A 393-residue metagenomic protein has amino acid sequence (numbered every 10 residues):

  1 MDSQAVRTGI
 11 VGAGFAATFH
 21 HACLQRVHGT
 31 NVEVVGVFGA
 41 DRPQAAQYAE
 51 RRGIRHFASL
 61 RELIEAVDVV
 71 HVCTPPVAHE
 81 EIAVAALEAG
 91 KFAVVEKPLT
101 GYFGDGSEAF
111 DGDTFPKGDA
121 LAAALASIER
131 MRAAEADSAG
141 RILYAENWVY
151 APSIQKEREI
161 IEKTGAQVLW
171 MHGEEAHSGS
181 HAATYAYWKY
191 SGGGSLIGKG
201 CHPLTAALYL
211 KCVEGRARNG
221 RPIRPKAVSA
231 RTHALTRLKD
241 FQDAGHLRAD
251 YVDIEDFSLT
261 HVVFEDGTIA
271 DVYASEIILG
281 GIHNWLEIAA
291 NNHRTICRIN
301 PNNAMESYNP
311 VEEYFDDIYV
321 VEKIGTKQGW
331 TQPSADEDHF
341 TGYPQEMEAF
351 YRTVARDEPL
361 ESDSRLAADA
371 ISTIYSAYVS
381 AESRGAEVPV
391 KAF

Functional and structural regions predicted by a protein language model:
M1-R52: N-terminal Rossmann-like dinucleotide-binding module
D2, I10, H71, K117 (+3 more regions): C-terminal helix-rich "cap/oligomerization" subdomain common to oxidoreductases
I54-A66: Short acidic low-complexity segments
A58, V95-E96, I142-Y144, V272 (+1 more regions): Hydrophobic residues in well-ordered beta-strands that form the structural core
V69, E80-E146: Beta-strand-loop-alpha-helix segment that lines the small-molecule cofactor/substrate pocket of alpha/beta enzymes
G101-E129, T236-L247, E306-Q332: Charged, glycine/proline-rich intrinsically disordered loops and linkers
A136-Y251, R384: Predominantly a Rossmann-like dinucleotide-binding segment in NAD(P)-dependent oxidoreductases
H202-P310, P344-D357, Y375-A377, P389-F393: Contiguous beta-strand/loop segments that form the cofactor/metal-binding neighborhood of enzyme cores
